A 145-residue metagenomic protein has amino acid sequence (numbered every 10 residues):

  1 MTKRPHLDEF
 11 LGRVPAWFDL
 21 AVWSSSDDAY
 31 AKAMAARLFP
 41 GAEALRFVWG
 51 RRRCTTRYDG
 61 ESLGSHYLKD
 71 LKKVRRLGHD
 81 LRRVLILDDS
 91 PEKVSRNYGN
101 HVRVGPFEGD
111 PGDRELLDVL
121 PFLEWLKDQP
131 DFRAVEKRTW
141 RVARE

Functional and structural regions predicted by a protein language model:
M1-R4: Metal-dependent phosphoesterase signature
L7-V14, S24, L63, D80 (+1 more regions): Alpha-helical context
E9-A36, D89: Substrate-recognition element of Asp-dependent hydrolases with the DxDx(T/V) motif
K32-E145: C-terminal cap/substrate-recognition subdomain and adjoining C-terminal extension of metal-dependent phosphatase-like
